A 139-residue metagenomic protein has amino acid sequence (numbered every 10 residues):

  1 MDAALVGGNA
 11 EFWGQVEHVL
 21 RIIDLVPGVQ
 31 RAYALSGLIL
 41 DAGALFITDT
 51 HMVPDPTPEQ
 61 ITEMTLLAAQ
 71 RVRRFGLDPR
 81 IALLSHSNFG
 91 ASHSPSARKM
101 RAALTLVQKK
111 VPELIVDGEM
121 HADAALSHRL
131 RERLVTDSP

Functional and structural regions predicted by a protein language model:
M1-P139: Anion-binding alpha/beta catalytic cores of soluble intermediary-metabolism enzymes, centered on
